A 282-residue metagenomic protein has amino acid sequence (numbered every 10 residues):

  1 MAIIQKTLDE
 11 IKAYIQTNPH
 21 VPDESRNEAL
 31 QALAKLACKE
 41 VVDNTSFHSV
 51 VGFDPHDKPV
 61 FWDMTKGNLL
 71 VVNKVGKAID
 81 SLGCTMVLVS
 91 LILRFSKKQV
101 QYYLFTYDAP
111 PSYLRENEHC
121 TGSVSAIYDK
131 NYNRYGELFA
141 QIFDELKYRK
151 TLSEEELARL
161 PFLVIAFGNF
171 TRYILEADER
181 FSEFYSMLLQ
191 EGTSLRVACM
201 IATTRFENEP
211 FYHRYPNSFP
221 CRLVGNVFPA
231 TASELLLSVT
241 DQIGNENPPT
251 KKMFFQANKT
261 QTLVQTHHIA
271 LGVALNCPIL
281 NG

Functional and structural regions predicted by a protein language model:
A2-I15, H20, R26-V227, T231 (+5 more regions): P-loop NTPase catalytic phosphate-binding loop
T250: Flexible glycine/proline-rich, aromatic-decorated loop/lid segments
